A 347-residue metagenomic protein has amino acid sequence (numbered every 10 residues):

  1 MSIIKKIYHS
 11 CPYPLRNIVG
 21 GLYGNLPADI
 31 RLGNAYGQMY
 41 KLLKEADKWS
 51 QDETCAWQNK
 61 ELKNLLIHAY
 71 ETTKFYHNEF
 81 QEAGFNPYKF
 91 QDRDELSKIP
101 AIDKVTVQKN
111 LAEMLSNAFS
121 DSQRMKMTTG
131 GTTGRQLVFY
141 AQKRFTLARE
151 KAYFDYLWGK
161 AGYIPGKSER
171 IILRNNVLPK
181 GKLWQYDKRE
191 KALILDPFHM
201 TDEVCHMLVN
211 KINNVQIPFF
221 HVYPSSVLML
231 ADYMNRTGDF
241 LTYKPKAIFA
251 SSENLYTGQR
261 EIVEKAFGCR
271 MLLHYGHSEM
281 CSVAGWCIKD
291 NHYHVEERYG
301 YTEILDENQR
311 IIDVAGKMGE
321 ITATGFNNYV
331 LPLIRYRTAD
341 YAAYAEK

Functional and structural regions predicted by a protein language model:
M1-D52, K60, L65-I67, K188-K347: Active-site glycine/GP-rich loop and adjacent strand/helix microenvironment that borders small-molecule binding pockets
M1-T128, G134-G166, N214-H221, L241-Y243 (+2 more regions): Nucleotide 5′-phosphate-binding alpha/beta core
L96, K143-T146, R174, M280 (+1 more regions): Generic secondary-structure boundary signal with a strong preference for alpha-helix termini
G130-T133, I172, Y275, T338: Short glycine-rich loop/turn motifs that provide flexible caps or phosphate-binding loops at active sites
T133-R135, R189-E190: Acidic/polar active-site rim loop that often engages polyanionic ligands
L137, L147-R149, N176-G181, M229-L230 (+2 more regions): Short, well-ordered, mixed-charge alpha-helical segments that flank or form enzyme active sites
Y140-K143, R170-L173, Y223-P224, Y275: Glycine-rich, histidine-containing beta strand-loop boundary motifs that form or position
D155-D187, A192, F198, S252: Conserved AMP-binding loop of ANL adenylate-forming enzymes
